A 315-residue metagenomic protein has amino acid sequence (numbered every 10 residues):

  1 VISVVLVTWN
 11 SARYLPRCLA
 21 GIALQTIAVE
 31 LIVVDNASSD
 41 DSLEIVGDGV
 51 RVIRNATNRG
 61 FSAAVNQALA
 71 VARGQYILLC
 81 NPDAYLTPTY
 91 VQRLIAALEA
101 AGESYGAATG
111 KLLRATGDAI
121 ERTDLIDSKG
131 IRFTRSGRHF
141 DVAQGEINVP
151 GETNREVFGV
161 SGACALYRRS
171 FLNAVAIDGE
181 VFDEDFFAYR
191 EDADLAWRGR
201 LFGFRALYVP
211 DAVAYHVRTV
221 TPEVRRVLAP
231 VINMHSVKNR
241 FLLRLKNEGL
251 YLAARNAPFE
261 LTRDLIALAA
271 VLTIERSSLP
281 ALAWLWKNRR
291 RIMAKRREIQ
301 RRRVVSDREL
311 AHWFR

Functional and structural regions predicted by a protein language model:
A20-V29: Short, acidic, metal-binding catalytic loop of nucleotide-sugar glycosyltransferases
G21, D35-E44, T57, T87: A conserved acidic beta->alpha catalytic loop
N55-A72, C80-P82, R93: Glycine-rich, basic loop-to-helix element that forms the pyrophosphate-binding segment of sugar-nucleotide handling
I77: Short aromatic/hydrophobic "clamp" motif used to bind/position activated sugar donors
T87-D127, F133-T134: Conserved donor NDP-sugar-binding/catalytic core segment of glycosyltransferases
I131, R135-F140, E146-R169, A188 (+3 more regions): A recurrent flexible, glycine/aromatic-enriched loop bordering the glycosyltransferase active site that acts as
F158-V213: A short, conserved alpha-helix in the catalytic core of glycosyltransferases
R205-M293: Active-site-adjacent helix/loop segment of glycosyltransferases that harbors family-specific signature motifs
